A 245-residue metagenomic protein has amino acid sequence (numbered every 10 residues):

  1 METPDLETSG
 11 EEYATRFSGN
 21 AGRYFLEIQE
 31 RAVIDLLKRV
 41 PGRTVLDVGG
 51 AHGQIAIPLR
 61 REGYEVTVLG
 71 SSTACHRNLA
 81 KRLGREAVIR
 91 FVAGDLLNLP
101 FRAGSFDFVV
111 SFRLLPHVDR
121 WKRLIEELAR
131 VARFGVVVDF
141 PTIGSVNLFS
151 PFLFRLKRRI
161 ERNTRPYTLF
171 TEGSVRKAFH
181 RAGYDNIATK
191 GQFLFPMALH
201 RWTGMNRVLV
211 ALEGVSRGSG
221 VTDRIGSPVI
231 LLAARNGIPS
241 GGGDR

Functional and structural regions predicted by a protein language model:
M1-V40, A211: Conserved class I S-adenosyl-L-methionine
G42-A51: Conserved class I S-adenosyl-L-methionine
H52-N98: Class I SAM-dependent methyltransferase SAM/SAH-binding core
V110: A conserved beta-strand element that flanks and buttresses the S-adenosyl-L-methionine
K122-V136: A short glycine-rich, Lys/Arg-flanked "PGG" loop and its adjoining helix->strand segment in the class I
G135-I160: Conserved class I S-adenosyl-L-methionine
L153, A188-R245: A C-terminal cap/extension of S-adenosyl-L-methionine-dependent methyltransferases that defines the acceptor-substrate
L156-S174: Acceptor-substrate binding/catalytic loop of class I
